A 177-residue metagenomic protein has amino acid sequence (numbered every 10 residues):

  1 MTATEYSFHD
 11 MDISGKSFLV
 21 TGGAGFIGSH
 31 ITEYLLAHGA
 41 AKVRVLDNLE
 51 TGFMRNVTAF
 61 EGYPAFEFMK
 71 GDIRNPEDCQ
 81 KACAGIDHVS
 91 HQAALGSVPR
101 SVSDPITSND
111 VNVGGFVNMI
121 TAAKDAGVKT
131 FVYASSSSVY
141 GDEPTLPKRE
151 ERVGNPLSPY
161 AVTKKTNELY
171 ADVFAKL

Functional and structural regions predicted by a protein language model:
M1-L177: N-terminal Rossmann-like NAD(P)+-binding domain of SDR-like oxidoreductases, especially those catalyzing
